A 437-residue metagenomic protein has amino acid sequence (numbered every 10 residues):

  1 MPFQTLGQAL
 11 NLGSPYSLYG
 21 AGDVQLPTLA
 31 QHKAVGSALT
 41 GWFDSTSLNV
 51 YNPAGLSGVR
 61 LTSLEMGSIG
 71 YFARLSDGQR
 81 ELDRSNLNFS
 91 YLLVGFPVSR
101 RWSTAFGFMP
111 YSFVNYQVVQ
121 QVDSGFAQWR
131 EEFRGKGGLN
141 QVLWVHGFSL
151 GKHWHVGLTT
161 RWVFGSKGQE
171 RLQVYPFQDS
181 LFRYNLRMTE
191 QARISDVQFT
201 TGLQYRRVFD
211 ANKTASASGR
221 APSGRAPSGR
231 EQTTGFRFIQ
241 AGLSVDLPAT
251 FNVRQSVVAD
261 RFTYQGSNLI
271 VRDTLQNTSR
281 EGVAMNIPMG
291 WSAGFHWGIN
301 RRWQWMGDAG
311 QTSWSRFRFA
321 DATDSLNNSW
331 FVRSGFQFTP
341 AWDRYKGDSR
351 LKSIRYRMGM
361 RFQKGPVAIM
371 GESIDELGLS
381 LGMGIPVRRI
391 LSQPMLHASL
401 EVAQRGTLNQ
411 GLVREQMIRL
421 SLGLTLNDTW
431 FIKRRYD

Functional and structural regions predicted by a protein language model:
F3-M109: N-terminal, post-signal peptide beta-strand-biased segments of exported outer-membrane/organellar beta-barrel and other
T5-A34, S99-D437: Outer-membrane beta-barrel porins/channels
